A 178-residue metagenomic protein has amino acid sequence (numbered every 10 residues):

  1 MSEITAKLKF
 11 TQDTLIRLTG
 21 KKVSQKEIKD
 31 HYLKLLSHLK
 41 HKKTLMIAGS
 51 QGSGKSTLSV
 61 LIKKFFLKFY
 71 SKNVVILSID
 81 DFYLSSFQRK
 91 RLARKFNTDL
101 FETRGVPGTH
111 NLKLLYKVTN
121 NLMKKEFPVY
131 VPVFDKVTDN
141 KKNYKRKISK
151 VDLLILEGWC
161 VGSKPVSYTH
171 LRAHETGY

Functional and structural regions predicted by a protein language model:
M1-Q25: Charged, amphipathic alpha-helical linker segments immediately N-terminal to NTP-binding catalytic cores
G52: Walker A (P-loop) phosphate-binding loop of P-loop NTPases
K55: Conserved lysine of the Walker
L58: Hydrophobic positions on the alpha1 helix immediately C-terminal to the Walker A/P-loop
K72-L84: Short beta-strand-centered segment that lines the nucleotide-binding/catalytic pocket of NTP-utilizing
L84-P132: Conserved nucleotide-sensing/catalytic segment adjacent to the nucleotide-binding pocket in NTP-handling enzymes
L114-Y168: Glycine-rich phosphate-binding loop used to anchor ATP phosphates in small-molecule kinases, encompassing both
T169-T176: Conserved small/polar residues in nucleotide/adenosyl-binding loops
